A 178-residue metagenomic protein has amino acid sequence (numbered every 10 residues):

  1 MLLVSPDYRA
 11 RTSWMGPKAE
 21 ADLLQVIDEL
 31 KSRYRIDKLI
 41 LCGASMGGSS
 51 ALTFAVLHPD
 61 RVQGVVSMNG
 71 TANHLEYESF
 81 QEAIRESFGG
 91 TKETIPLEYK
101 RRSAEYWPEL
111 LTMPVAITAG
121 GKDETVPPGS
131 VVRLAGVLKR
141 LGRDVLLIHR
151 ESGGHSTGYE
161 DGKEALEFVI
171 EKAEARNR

Functional and structural regions predicted by a protein language model:
M1-L2, R35-K38, D60-G64, T112-P114 (+1 more regions): Loop/turn elements at helix/coil->beta-strand transitions in domains of secreted/extracellular proteins
M1-S13: Conserved alpha/beta-hydrolase
Y8-A10, G70, R150-S152: Active-site loop/turn elements of alpha/beta-hydrolase fold enzymes, especially the short glycine-/histidine-rich
W14-Y34: Alpha/beta-hydrolase active-site loop
K31-R33, D37-F80: Primarily recognizes the serine-hydrolase "nucleophile elbow" in alpha/beta-hydrolase and SGNH/GDSL folds
G70, H74-W107, M113: Mobile cap/lid helix-loop segments that gate and shape the active-site cleft of serine hydrolases
L111, I117-A119, D123: Short beta-strand/loop motif that positions the catalytic acidic residue of the alpha/beta-hydrolase fold
T125, V132-R178: C-terminal catalytic histidine-bearing segment of alpha/beta-hydrolase fold enzymes
